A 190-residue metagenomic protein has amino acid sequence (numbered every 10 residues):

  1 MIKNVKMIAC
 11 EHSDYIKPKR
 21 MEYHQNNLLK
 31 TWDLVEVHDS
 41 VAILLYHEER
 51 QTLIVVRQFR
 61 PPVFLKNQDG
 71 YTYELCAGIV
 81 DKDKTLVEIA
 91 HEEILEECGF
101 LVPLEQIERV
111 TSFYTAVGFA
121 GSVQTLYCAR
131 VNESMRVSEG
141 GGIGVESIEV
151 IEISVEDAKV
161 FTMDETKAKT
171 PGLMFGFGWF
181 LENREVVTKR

Functional and structural regions predicted by a protein language model:
M1-K6, D69-Y73, K82, R109 (+3 more regions): Nudix hydrolase/Nudix homology domain
I8-R50: Acidic, metal-coordinating catalytic segment for phosphate/diphosphate chemistry, firing primarily on the Nudix
C10-S13, F64, F113-Q124: Acidic pyrophosphate-coordinating catalytic loop
K17-L28, A116-R136: Active-site-adjacent beta-strand/loop module that shapes the phosphate/pyrophosphate-binding cleft
N26, H47-R50, F59, R130-S134 (+2 more regions): Short loop segments at secondary-structure junctions
W32-V35, L44, T52-E92, R136-V137 (+1 more regions): Conserved Nudix-box catalytic region and its N-terminal flanking loop in Nudix hydrolases and closely related
D81-F113: Internal catalytic-core helix/loop-beta-alpha segment that presents or stabilizes conserved functional determinants
V102-V110, V117-S122, R136-G140: Short conserved catalytic/interaction loops centered on acidic-Pro-aromatic/His motifs
